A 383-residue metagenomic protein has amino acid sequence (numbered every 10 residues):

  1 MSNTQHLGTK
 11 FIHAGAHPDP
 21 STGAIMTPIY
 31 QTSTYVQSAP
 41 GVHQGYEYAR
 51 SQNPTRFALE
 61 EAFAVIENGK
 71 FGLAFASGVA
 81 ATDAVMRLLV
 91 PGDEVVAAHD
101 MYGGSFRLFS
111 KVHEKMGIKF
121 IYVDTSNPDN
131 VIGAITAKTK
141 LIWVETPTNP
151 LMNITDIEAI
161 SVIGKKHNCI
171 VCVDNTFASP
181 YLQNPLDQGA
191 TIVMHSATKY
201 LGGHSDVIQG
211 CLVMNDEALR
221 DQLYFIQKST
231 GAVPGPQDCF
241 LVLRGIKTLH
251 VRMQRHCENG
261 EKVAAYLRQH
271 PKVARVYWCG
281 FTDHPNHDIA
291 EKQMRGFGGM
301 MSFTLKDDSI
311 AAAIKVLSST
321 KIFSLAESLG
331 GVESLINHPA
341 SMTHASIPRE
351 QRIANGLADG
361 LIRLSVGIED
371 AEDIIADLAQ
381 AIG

Functional and structural regions predicted by a protein language model:
M1-Y46: N-terminal glycine-rich, Lys/His-bearing helix-loop that initiates the first secondary-structure elements of many
S2, F71-K272, Y277, D288: Conserved PLP-enzyme active-site core in the AAT-like
S2-G8, A14, R275, G330 (+1 more regions): Positively charged, small/polar-rich N-terminal and surface patches that mediate targeting and assembly and bind
I29-Y30, S38-A58, A62, L335-G360: Glycine-rich phosphate/pyrophosphate-binding loop and adjacent beta-alpha nucleotide/cofactor-binding cores
T34-D83, R87-L88, G104-K111: Conserved N-terminal alpha-helix of the aminotransferase class I/II PLP-enzyme fold
S110, K119-I121, A137, D307 (+1 more regions): PLP-dependent enzyme catalytic core of the Aspartate aminotransferase-like
L241-V251, G299-D307, R363-G367: Short, well-ordered beta-strand elements within core beta-sheets of diverse protein domains
E261-K321, L325-G330, I347-I353: Conserved small-domain helix->loop->beta segment predominantly found in fold-type I
